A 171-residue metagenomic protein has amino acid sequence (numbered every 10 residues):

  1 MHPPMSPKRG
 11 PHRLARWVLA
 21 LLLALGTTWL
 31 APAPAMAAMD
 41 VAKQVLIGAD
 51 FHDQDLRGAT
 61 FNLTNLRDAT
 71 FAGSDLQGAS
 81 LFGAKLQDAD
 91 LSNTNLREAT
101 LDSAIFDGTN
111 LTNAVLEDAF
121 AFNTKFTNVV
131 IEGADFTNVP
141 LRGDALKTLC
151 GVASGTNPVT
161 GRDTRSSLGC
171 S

Functional and structural regions predicted by a protein language model:
H2, S6-V18, L25-S171: Tandem repeat scaffolds
